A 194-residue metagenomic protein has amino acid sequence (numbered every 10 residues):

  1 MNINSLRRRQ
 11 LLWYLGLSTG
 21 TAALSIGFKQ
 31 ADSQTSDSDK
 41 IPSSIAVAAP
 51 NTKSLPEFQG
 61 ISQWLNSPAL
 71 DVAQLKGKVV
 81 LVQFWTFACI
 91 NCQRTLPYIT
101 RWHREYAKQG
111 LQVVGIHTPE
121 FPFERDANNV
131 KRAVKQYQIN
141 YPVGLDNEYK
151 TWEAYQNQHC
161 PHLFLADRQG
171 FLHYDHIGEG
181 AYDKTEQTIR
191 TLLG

Functional and structural regions predicted by a protein language model:
M1-T19: N-terminal secretory signal peptides and thylakoid transit peptides that target proteins across membranes
F28-K40: Signal peptide processing junction and immediate N-terminal pro/mature segment of secreted/exported proteins
D39-V72: N-terminal "domain-start" segment that seeds a small globular fold
D71-I90, V113: Short active-site neighborhood of thiol/selenol oxidoreductases, capturing the structured segment around
K76-K78, K108, I139, N157: Active-site acidic short loop of glycosyltransferases
Q93-Y137, L145-A154: Structural microenvironment flanking redox-active thiols in thiol-disulfide oxidoreductases
K135-I139, L145-T188: Thiol/disulfide oxidoreductase modules built on the thioredoxin-like
